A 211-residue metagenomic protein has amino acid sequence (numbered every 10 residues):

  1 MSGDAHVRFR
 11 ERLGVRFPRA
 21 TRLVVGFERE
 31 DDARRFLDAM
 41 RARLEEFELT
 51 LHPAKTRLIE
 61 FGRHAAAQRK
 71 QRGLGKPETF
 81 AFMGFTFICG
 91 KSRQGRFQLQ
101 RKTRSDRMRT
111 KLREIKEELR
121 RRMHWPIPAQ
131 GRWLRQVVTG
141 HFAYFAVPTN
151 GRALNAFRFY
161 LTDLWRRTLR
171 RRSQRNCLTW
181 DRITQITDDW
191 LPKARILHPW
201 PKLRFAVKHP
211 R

Functional and structural regions predicted by a protein language model:
M1-R211: Non-catalytic terminal/accessory segments
